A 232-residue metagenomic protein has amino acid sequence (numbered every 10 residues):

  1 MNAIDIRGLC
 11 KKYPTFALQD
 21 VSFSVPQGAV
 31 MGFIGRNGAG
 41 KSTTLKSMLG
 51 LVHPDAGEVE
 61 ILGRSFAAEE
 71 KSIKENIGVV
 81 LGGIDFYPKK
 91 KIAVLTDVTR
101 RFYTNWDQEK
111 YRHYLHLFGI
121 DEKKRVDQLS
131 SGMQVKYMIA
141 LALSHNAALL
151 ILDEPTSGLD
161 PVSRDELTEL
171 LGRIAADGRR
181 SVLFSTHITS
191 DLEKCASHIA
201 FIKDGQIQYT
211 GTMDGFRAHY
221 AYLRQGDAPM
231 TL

Functional and structural regions predicted by a protein language model:
I4, L18-D20, K74: Conserved structural motif at the start of ABC-family nucleotide-binding domains
R36-G40: Walker A (P-loop) phosphate-binding loop of ABC-type ATPase nucleotide-binding domains
L49: Helix-to-loop junction immediately C-terminal to a conserved catalytic motif
G57-A68, S72-I73: Conserved ABC transporter NBD signature motif
E75, L81-M138: ABC-family P-loop ATPase nucleotide-binding domains
L150-E154: Catalytic Walker B motif of ABC-type/P-loop ATPase nucleotide-binding domains
T156-S157, T189: Short loop immediately C-terminal to the Walker-B catalytic DE motif in ABC-type ATPase nucleotide-binding domains
